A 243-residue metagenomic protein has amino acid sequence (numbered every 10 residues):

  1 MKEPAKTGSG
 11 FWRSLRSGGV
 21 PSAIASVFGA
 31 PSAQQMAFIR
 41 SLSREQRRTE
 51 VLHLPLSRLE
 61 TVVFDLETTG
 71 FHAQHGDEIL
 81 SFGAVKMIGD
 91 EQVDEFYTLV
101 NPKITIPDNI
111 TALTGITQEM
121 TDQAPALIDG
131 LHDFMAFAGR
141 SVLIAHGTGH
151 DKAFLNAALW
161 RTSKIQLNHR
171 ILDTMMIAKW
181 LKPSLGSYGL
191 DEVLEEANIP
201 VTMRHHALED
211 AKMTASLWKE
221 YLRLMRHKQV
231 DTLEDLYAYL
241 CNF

Functional and structural regions predicted by a protein language model:
M1-V51, K219-F243: Acidic two-metal-ion nuclease catalytic site recognized across multiple nuclease folds, prominently DnaQ/RNase D-T
S14, G18, L113, W180 (+2 more regions): Residues that form generic nucleotide/phosphate-binding pockets
Q34-N156, W160-R161, I165-N168, P183 (+1 more regions): Conserved non-catalytic scaffold segment of RNase H-like nuclease domains
G89, K179, S216-E220: Charged, amphipathic alpha-helical interaction segments
D129, I177, A211-K212: Short secondary-structure boundary/hinge segments and terminal tails
V142-G149, F154-L159, L185, G189-F243: Acidic, Mg2+-coordinating catalytic module of metal-dependent nucleases/exonucleases that use a two-metal-ion mechanism
L172-S187: Short alpha-helix plus adjacent loop in nuclease-associated cores
